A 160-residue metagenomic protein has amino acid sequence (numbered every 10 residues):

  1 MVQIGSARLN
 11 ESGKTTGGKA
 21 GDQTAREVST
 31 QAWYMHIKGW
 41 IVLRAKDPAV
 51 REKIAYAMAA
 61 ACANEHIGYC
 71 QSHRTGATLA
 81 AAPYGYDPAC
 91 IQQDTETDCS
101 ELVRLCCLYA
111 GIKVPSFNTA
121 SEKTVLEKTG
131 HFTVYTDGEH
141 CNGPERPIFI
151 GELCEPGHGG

Functional and structural regions predicted by a protein language model:
M1-P48, E52-Y56, A89-T97, R104 (+1 more regions): ...with weaker cross-activation on analogous glycine-rich loops/strands in unrelated enzymes
A57-I67, L105-I112: Glycine-rich, acidic and aromatic/proline-enriched surface loops and short helix-turn segments that act as binding
E65, A80-A82, K128-H131: A general marker of short, structured functional hotspots
H66-G76, K113-A120: Surface-exposed patches in mature extracellular/periplasmic domains of secreted proteins
C70-Q92: Short, conserved helix/loop micro-motifs enriched in His/Cys and acidic residues
